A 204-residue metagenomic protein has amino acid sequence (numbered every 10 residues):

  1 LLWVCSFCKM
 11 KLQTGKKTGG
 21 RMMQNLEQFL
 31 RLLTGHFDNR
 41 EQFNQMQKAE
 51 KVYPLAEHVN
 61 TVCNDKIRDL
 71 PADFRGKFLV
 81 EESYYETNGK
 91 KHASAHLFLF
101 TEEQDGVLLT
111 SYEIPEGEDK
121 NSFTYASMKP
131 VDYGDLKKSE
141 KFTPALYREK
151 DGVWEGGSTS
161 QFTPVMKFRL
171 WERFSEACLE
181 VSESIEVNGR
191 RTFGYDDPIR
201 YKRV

Functional and structural regions predicted by a protein language model:
L1-M22: Short, Lys/Arg-enriched N-terminal segments with co-localized hydrophobic residues within the first ~10-30 amino acids
L2-W3, L32, E149, M166: Alpha-helical structural elements
M22-N25, P144-L146: Short N-terminal helix-initiation segments at or just after the protein's N-terminus
M23-H36: N-terminal helix-cap/turn-to-beta initiation motif at the start of protein domains
D38-V204: Soluble ligand-binding/transfer domains with enclosed cavities or grooves
